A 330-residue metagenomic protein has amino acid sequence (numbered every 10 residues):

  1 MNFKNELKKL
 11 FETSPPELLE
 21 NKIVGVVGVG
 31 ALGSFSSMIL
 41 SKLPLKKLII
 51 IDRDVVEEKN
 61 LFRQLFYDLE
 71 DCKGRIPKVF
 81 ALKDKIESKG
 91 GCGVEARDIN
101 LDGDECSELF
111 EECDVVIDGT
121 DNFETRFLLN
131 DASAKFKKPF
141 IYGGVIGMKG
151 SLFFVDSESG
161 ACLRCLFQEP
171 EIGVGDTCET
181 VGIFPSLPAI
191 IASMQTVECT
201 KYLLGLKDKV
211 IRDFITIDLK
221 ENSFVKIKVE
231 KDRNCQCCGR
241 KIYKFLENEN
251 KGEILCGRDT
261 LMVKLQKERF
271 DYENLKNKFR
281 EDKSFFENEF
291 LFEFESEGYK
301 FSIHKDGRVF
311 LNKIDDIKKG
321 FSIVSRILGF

Functional and structural regions predicted by a protein language model:
M1-G25: N-terminal charged helix/coil linker that caps or initiates catalytic domains
I23, E108-V115, G119-K278, F285-L291: Glycine-rich phosphate/adenylate-binding loop
V27-G28, I51: Conserved N-terminal Rossmann-fold NAD(P)-binding element of oxidoreductases
L32: Hydrophobic/small residue at the entry helix of a nucleotide-binding pocket
K42-K47: Conserved S-adenosyl-L-methionine
I50-K89: Glycine-rich phosphate-binding loop and adjoining beta1-alpha1-beta2 segment of Rossmann-like nucleotide-binding folds
G74-R126: A structured beta-alpha segment of the ubiquitous adenosine-cofactor-binding alpha/beta core
G298-F330: Generic C-terminus detector
